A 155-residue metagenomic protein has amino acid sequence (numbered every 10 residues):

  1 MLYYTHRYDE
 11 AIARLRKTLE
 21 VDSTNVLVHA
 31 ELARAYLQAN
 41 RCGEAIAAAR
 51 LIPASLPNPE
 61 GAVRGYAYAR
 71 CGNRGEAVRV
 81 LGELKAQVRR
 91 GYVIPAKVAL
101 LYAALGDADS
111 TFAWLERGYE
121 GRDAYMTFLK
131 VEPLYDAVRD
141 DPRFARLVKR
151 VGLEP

Functional and structural regions predicted by a protein language model:
M1-P155: Alpha-helical protein-protein interaction modules
